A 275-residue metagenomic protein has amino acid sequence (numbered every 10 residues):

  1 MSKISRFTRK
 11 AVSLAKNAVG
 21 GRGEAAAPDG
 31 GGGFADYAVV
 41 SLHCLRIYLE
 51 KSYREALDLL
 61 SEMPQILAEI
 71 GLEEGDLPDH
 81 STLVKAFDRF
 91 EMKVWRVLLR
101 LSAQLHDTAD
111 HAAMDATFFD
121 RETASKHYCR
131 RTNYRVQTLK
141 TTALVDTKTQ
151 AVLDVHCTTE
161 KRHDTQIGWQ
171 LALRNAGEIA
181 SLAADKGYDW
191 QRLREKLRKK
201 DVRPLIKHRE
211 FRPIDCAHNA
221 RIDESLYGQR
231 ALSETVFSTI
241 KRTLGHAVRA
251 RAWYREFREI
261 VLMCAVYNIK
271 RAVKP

Functional and structural regions predicted by a protein language model:
M1-D29: Basic, low-complexity segments
A27-V40, L45-Y48, R54, D58 (+4 more regions): Polybasic low-complexity intrinsically disordered regions
L49-E55, L244-V248, I269-P275: Short helix-capping/linker segments at secondary-structure and domain boundaries
R54-L72: DNA-recognition alpha helix
E69-F90: Major-groove recognition helix of helix-turn-helix-like DNA-binding domains
E69-I70, L105-H106, N175, D223-S225: Short hydrophobic "helix-edge" motifs at membrane interfaces and signal-peptide entry regions
S181, K186-Y254: Helix-centered, glycine/charged polyanion-binding patches within enzymatic domains that contact phosphate-containing
Y254-P275: Charge-patterned, long linear interaction tracts outside catalytic cores
